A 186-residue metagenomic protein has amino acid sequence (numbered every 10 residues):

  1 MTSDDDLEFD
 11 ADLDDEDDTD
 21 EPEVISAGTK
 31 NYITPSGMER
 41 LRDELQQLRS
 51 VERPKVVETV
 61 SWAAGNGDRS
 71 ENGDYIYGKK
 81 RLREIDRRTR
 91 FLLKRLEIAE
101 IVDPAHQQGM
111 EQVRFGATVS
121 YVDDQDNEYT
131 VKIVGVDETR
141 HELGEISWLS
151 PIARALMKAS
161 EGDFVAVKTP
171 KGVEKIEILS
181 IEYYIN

Functional and structural regions predicted by a protein language model:
M1-R90, N186: Helix-rich terminal scaffold detector
R42, K79-L82, A166-K168, K175-E177: Generic alpha-helical hydrophobic packing signal
L45, R49-E52, A99-E100, V122 (+2 more regions): Conserved NTP-handling cores and scaffolds of large molecular machines
V102-I176, E182: Non-DNA-binding regulatory cores of transcription-related proteins, predominantly C-terminal effector-binding
